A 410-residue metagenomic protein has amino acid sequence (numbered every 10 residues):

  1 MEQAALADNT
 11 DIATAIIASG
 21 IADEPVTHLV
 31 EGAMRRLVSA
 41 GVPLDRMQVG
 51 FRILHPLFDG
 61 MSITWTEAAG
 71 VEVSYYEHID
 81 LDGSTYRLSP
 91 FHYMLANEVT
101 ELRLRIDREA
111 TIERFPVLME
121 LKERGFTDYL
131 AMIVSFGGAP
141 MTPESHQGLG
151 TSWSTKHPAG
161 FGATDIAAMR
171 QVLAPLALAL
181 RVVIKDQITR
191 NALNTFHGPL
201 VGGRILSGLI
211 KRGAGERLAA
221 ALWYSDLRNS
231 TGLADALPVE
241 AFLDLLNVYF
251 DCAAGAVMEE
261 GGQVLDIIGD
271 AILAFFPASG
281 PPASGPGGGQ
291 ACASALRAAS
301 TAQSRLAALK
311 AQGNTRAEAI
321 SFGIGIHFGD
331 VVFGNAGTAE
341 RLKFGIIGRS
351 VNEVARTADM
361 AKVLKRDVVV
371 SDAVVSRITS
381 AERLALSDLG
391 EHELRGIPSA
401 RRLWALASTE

Functional and structural regions predicted by a protein language model:
A22-G70, E260: Helix-loop-beta substructure at the N-terminus of cytosolic sensory domains that couple signal/ligand detection
A69-A131: Regulatory sensory and allosteric helical modules in signal-transduction proteins and certain transcription factors
F136-R170: Regulatory loop-to-helix N-cap segments in sensory/regulatory domains that couple ligand/signal detection
A163-R217: Regulatory cytosolic signal-relay segments
L209-R297: Catalytic NTP-binding/metal-coordinating core of nucleotidyl cyclase/transferase enzymes
N247-G261, P282-I324, R349-D359: Alpha-helical scaffold within the catalytic cores of cyclic-nucleotide enzymes
H327-F328, A336, R349-S376: Catalytic/regulatory signature loops of cyclic-dinucleotide turnover enzymes and related class III nucleotidyl cyclases
A361-E410: Cytosolic regulatory/linker segments at or just downstream of nucleotide-handling modules in signal-transduction
